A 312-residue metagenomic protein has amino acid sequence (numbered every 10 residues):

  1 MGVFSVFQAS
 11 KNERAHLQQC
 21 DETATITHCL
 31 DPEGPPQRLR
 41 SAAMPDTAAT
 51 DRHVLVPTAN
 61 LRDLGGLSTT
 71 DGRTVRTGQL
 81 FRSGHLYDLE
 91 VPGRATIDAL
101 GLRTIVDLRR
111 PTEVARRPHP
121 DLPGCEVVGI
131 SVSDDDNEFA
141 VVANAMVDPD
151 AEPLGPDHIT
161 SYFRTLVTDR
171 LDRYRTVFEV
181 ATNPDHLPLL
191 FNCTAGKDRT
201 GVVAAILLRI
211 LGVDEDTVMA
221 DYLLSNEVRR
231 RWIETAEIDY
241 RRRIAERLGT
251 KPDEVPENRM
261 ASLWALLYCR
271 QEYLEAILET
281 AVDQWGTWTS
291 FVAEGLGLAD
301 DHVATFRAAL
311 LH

Functional and structural regions predicted by a protein language model:
M1-H16: Extreme N-terminal basic, low-complexity initiation segments that serve as generic localization/processing leaders
S5, D21-A24: Intrinsically disordered, low-complexity proline-rich regions
A9-N12, E22, P35: Intrinsic disorder/low-complexity segments in short proteins, especially the signal peptide and propeptide regions
I26, G34-L190, V203-H312: Cys-dependent protein tyrosine phosphatase-like superfamily
T194-A195, R199-T200: Ser/Thr-glycine-rich phosphate-binding loops at phosphate-binding pockets of nucleotides, nucleotide cofactors
